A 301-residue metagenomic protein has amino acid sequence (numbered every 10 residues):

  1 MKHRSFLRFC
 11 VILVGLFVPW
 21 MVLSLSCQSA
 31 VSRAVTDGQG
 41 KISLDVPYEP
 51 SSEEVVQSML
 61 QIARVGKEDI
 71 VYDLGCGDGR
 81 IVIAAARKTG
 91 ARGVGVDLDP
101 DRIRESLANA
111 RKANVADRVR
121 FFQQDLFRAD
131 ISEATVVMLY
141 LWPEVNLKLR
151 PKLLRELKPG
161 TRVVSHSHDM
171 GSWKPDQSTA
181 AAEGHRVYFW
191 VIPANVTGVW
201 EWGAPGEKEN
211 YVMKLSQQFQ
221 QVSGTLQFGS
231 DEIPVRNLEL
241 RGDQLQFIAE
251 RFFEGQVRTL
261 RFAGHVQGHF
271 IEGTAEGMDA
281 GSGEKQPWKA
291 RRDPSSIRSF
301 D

Functional and structural regions predicted by a protein language model:
L25-D69: S-adenosyl-L-methionine
E68-G77: Conserved class I S-adenosyl-L-methionine
G79-I83: Glycine-rich SAM-binding Motif I of class I
R92-D97: Conserved SAM-binding motif I beta-strand of class I
I103-E133: S-adenosyl-L-methionine
S132-K148: A short SAM/SAH-binding and catalytic strip from SAM-dependent methyltransferases
N146-T197: C-terminal substrate-binding/active-site "lid" region of AdoMet-derived donor-dependent transferases
V196-Q267, E272-S295, D301: Central antiparallel beta-sheet cores of small beta-barrel/beta-sandwich binding domains
